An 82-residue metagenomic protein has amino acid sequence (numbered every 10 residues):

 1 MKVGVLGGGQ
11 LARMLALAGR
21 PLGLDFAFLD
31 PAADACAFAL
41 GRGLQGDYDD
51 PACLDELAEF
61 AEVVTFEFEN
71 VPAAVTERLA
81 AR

Functional and structural regions predicted by a protein language model:
M1-R82: ATP-binding N-terminal substructure of ATP-dependent carboxylate-amine bond-forming enzymes
